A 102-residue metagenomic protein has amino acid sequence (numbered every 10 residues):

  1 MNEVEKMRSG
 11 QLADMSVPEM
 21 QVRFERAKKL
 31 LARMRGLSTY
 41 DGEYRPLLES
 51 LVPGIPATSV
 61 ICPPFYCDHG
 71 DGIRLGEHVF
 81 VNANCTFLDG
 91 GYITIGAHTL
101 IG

Functional and structural regions predicted by a protein language model:
M1-T58: Terminal amphipathic alpha-helical/low-complexity segments used for targeting or macromolecular assembly
L37, D68-G70: Generic structural motif
R45-P46, P64-Y66: Short, glycine/charge-rich beta-strand/loop segments that flank catalytic centers and engage negatively charged groups
A57-F65, I73, E77-C85, I93 (+1 more regions): A structural motif detector for beta-strand N-caps
